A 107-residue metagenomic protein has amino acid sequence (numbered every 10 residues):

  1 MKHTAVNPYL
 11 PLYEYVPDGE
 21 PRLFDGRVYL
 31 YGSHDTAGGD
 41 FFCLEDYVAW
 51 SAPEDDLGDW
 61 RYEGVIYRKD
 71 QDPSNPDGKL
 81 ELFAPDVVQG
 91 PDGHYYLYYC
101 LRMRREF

Functional and structural regions predicted by a protein language model:
M1-F107: Carbohydrate-active catalytic/glycan-binding domains of CAZyme proteins, especially the secreted or lumenal ectodomains
